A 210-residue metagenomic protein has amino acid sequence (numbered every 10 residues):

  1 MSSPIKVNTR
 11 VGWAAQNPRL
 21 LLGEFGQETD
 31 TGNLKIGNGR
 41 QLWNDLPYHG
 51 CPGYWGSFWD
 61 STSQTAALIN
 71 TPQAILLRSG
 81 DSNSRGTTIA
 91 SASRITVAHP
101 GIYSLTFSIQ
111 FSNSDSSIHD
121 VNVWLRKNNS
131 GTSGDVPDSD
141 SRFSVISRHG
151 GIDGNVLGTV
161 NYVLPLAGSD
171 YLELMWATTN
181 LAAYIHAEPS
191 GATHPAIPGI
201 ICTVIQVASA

Functional and structural regions predicted by a protein language model:
M1-F25, T31, L42-H49: Extracellular/surface-exposed low-complexity repeats and stalk/linker segments enriched in Gly/Pro and small polar
E24-G26, R78-S79: Short, flexible N-terminal segments of the mature chain
F25, G32-N33, I102, Y171: Generic structural signal for coil-to-beta-strand starts
Q27-E28, V97: Hydrophobic alpha-helical segments, especially N-terminal targeting/anchoring helices
E28-G32, I118-D120: A short, compositionally biased
G39-W43, A196: Extracellular interaction modules
G50-A210: Extracellular jelly-roll beta-sandwich "head" domains, especially the C-terminal globular C1q domain
